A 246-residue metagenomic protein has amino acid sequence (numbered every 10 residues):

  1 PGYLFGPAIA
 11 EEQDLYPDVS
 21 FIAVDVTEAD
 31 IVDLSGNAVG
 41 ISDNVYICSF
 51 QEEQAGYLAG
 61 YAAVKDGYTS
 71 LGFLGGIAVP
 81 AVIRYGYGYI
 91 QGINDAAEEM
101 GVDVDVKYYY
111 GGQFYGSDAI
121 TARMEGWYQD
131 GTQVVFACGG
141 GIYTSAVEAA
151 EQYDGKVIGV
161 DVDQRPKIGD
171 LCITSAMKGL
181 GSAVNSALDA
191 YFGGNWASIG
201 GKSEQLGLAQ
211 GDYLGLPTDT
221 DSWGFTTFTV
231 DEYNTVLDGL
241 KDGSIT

Functional and structural regions predicted by a protein language model:
P1-T246: A residue-level marker of the well-folded mature domains of exported/periplasmic proteins
